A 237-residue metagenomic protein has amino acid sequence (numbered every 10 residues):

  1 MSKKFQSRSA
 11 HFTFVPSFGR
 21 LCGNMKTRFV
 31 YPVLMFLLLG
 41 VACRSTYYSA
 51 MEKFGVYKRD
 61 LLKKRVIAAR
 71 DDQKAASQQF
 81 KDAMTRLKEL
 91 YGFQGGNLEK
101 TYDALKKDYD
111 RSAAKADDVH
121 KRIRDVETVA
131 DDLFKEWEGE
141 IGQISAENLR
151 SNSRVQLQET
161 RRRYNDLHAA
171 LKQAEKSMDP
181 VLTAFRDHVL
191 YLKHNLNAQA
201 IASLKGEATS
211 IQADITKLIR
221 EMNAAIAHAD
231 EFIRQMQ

Functional and structural regions predicted by a protein language model:
F5-P32: Bacterial N-terminal signal peptides that target proteins for export
L39-A42: C-terminal motif of bacterial Sec signal peptides marking the signal peptidase cleavage site
S45-S112: Immediate post-signal-peptide N-terminus of mature secreted/exported proteins
Y47, K172, K176-Q237: Long amphipathic all-alpha helical oligomerization modules
A50, Y57, K64, F93 (+10 more regions): Primarily heptad-repeat coiled-coil rod domains in cytosolic scaffolding/tethering proteins
A69-F80, Y109-S112, A116-A130, Y164 (+5 more regions): Long amphipathic alpha-helices with heptad-repeat character, especially coiled-coil-forming segments used
Q73, F80-A83, L87-Q94, Y109 (+6 more regions): Secondary-structure edge/capping motif, primarily at the C-terminal ends of alpha-helices and the immediately following
R122-A202: Extended amphipathic alpha-helical interaction segments
